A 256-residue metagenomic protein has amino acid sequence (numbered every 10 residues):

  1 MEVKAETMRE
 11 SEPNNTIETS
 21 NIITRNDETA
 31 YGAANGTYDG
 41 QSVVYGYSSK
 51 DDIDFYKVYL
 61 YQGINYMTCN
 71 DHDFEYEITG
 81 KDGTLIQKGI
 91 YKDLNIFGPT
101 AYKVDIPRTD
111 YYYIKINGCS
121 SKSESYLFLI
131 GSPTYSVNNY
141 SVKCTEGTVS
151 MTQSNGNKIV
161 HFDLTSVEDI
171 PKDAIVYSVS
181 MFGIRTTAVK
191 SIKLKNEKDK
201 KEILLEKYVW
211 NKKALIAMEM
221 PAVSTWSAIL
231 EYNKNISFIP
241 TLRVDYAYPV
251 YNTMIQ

Functional and structural regions predicted by a protein language model:
V3-D54, Q62-N65, Y91, P133-I159: Non-catalytic extracellular/lumenal accessory regions of secreted precursors
Y38, T100, P107, S123-Y135 (+1 more regions): Long luminal/extracellular ectodomains of secretory-pathway precursor proteins
G46-Y111, K115-S123, P171-I175, S180-K195: Acidic, Ser/Thr/Pro-rich low-complexity intrinsically disordered segments
D54-Y56, I116-P133, N235-P249: Edge beta-strands of jelly-roll/beta-sandwich modules across compartments, strongly enriched in secreted/luminal
T84-N95, C144-V149, V189-K193, E197-K213: Solvent-exposed serine/threonine-rich low-complexity stretches and specific carbohydrate-binding patches
G98-D105, F162-S166, W210-M218: Exposed aromatic-hydrophobic patches
Y113-K115, N196-Q256: Cysteine-clustered segments with highest specificity for TGF-beta superfamily mature ligands
V142, E146-R185: Short, surface-exposed binding/anchoring microloops in extracellular/periplasmic proteins
